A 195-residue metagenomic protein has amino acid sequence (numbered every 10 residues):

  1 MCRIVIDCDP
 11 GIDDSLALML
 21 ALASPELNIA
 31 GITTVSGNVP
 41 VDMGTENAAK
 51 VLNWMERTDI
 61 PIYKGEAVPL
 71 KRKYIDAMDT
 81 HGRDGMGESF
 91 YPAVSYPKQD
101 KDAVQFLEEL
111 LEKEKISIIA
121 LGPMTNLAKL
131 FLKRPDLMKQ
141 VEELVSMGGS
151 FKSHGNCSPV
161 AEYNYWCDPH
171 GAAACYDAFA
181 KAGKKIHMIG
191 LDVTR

Functional and structural regions predicted by a protein language model:
M1-R195: N-terminal acidic, glycine/proline-rich low-complexity segments
